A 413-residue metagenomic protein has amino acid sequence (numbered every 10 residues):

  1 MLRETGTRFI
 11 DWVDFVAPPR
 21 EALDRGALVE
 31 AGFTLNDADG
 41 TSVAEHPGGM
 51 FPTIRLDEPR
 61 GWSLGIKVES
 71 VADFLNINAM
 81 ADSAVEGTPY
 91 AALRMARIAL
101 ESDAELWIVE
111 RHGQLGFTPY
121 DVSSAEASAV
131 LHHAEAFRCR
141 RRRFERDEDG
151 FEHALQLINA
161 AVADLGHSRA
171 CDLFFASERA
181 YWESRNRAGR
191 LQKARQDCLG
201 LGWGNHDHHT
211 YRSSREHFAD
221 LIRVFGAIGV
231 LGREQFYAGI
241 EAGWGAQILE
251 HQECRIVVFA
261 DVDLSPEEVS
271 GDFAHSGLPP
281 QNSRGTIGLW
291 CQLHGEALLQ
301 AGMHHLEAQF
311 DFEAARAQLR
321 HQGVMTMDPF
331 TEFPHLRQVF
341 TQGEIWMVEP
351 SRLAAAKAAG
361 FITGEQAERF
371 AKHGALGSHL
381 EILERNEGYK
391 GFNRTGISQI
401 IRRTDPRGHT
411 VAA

Functional and structural regions predicted by a protein language model:
M1-A413: Extended, well-ordered protein cores
